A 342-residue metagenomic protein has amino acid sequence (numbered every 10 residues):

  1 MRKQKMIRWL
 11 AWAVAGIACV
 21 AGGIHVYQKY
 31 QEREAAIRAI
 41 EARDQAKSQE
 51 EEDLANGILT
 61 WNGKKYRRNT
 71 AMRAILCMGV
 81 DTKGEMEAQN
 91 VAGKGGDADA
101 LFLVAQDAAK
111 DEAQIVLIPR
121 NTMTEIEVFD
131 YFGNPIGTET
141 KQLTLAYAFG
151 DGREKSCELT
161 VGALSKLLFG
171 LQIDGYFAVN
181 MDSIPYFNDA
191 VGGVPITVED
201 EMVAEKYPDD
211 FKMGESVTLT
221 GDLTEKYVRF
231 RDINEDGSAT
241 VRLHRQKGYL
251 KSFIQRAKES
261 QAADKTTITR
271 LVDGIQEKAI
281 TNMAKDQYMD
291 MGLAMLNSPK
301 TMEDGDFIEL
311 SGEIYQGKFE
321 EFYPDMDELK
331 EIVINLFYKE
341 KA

Functional and structural regions predicted by a protein language model:
M1-A15: N-terminal Sec-pathway targeting helices
W9-W12, A21-A342: Non-catalytic, solvent-exposed segments at the cell envelope interface
